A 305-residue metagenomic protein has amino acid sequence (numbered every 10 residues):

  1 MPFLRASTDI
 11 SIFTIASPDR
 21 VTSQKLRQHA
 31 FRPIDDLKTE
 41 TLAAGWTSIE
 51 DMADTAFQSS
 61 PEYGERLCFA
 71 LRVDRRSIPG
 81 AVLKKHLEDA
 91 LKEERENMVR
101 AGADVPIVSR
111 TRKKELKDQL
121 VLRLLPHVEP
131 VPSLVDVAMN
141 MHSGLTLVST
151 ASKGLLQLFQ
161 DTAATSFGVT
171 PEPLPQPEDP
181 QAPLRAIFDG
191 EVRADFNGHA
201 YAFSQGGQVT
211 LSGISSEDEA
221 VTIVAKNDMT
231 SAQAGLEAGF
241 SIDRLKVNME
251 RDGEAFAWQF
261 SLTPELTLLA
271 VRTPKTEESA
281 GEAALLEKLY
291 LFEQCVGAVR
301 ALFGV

Functional and structural regions predicted by a protein language model:
M1-V305: Intrinsically disordered, low-complexity, charge-rich terminal extensions of nucleic-acid-associated complexes
